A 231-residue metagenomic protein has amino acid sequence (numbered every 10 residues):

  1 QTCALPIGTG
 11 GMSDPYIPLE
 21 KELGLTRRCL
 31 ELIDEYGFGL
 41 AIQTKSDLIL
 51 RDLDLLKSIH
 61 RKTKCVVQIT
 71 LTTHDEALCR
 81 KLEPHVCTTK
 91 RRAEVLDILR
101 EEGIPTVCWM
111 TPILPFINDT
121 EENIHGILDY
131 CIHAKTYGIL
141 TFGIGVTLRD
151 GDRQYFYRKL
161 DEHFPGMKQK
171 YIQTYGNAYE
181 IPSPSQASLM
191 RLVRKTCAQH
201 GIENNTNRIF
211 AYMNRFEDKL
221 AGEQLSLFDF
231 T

Functional and structural regions predicted by a protein language model:
A4-T174, A178-I181: Conserved AdoMet/S-adenosylmethionine-binding subsite of the radical SAM
Y157-T231: C-terminal accessory extensions appended to soluble enzyme cores
